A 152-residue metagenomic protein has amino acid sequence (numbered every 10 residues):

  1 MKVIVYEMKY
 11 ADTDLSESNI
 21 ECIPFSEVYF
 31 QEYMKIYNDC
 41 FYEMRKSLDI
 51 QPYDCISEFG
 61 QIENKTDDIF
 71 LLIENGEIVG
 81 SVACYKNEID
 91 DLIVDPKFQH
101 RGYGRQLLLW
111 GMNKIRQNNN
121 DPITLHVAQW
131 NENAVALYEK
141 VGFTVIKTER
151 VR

Functional and structural regions predicted by a protein language model:
M1-N19, R152: Acyl-donor-binding surface of acyltransferase catalytic domains
E21-K35: A short beta-loop-alpha structural element at the N-terminal edge of CoA-dependent acyl/N-acetyltransferase catalytic
K35-D49: Helix-loop element at the rim of GNAT/NAT acetyltransferase active sites that forms part of the acceptor-substrate
R45-S81: Active-site rim helix/loop that mediates acceptor-substrate recognition in acyltransferases
L92-H100, V127-A128: A short, internal acetyl-CoA/4′-phosphopantetheine-binding micro-motif in the GNAT/acyltransferase core
F98, G102-W110: Conserved acetyl-CoA pyrophosphate-binding loop and the N-cap/start of the following alpha-helix in GNAT-like
I115-H126: Conserved GNAT acetyl-CoA-binding A-motif
L125-V135, V151-R152: Conserved beta-strand-loop-alpha-helix junction that forms the acyl-donor binding cleft
